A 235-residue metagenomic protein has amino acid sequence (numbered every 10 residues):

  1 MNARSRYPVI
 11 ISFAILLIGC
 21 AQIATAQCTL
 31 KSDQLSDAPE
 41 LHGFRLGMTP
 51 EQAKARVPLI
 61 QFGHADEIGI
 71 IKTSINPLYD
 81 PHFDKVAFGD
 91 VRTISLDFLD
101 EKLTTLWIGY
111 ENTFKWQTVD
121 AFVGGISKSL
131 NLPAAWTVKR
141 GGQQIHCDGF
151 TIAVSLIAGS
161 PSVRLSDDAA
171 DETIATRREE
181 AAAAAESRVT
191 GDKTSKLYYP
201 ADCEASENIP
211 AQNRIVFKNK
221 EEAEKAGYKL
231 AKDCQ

Functional and structural regions predicted by a protein language model:
M1-Y7: N-terminal secretory signal peptides that target proteins for export/translocation
I10-A21: Bacterial N-terminal signal peptides
Q27-I71, T105-A184: Non-cytosolic coordination micro-motifs
T49-V86, N213, K218-N219, E224-A226: N-terminal, post-signal-peptide region of Sec/Tat-exported proteins
D66-K115, Q235: Mid-chain, structured segments of secreted extracytoplasmic proteins
R92-I94, K102-L106, F150, P161 (+2 more regions): Envelope-exposed proteins and targeting segments
I174-Q235: Mature, structured domains enriched in cysteine- and short glycine motifs
